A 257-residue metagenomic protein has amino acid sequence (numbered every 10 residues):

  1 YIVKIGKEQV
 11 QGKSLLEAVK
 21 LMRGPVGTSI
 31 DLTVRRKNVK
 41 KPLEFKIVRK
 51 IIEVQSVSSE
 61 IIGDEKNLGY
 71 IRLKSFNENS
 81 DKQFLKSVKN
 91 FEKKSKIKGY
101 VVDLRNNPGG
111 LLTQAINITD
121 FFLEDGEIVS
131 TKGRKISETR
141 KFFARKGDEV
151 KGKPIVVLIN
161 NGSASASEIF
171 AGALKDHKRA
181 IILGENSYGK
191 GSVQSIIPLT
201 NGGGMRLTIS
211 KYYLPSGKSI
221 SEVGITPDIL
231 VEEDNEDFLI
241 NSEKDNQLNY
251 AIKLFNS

Functional and structural regions predicted by a protein language model:
Y1-V3, K218: Structural motif
V3-I197: Cleft-lining beta-strand/loop regions that shape enzyme active-site pockets
K146, G202-G204: Short alpha-helix boundary/capping motifs
Q194-P198, M205-N235: Conserved P-loop NTPase
S219-S257: Conserved functional hotspot residues or short segments at active or partner-binding sites across diverse domains
